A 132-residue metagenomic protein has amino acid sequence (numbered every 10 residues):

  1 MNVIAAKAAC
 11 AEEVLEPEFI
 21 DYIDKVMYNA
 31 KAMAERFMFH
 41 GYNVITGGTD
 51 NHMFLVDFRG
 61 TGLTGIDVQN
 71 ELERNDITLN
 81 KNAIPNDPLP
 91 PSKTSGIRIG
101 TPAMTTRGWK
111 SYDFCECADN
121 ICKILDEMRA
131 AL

Functional and structural regions predicted by a protein language model:
M1-T64: Active-site C-terminal subdomain of aminotransferase-like
E12-L15, K31, M38, R59 (+4 more regions): Hydrophobic alpha-helix feature that most strongly marks membrane-spanning transmembrane helices and their immediate
Y22, V68-N70, A83-I84, D113-F114 (+1 more regions): Composition- and surface-driven signal marking solvent-exposed, interaction-prone regions in large proteins
N43-G108: Conserved PLP-binding catalytic core of the aspartate aminotransferase-like
P91-L132: PLP-dependent enzyme catalytic core of the Aspartate aminotransferase-like
